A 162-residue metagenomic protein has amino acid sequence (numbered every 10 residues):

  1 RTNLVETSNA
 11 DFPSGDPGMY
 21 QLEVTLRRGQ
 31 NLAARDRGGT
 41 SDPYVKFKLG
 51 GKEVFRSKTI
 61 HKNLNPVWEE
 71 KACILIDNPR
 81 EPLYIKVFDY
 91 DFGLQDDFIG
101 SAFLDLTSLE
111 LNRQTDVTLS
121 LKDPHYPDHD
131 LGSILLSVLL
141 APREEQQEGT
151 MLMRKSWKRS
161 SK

Functional and structural regions predicted by a protein language model:
R1-S8, G15-M19, E148: Eukaryotic cytoplasmic intrinsically disordered, serine/threonine/proline-rich low-complexity regulatory regions
R1-T2, Q30, Y44, F55-C73 (+1 more regions): C2 and C2-like phospholipid-binding beta-sandwich domains
D16, R37-G39: Intrinsic, low-complexity N-terminal interaction/targeting segments
G18-E23, P43: Short structural boundary motif marking the start of a folded domain
T25-R37: Short amphipathic, basic-aromatic surface patches that mediate peripheral association with negatively charged
V45-L49: Extended low-complexity, serine/threonine- and proline-enriched intrinsically disordered segments
P79-L83: Exposed beta-strand face motif in extracellular beta-rich ectodomains
